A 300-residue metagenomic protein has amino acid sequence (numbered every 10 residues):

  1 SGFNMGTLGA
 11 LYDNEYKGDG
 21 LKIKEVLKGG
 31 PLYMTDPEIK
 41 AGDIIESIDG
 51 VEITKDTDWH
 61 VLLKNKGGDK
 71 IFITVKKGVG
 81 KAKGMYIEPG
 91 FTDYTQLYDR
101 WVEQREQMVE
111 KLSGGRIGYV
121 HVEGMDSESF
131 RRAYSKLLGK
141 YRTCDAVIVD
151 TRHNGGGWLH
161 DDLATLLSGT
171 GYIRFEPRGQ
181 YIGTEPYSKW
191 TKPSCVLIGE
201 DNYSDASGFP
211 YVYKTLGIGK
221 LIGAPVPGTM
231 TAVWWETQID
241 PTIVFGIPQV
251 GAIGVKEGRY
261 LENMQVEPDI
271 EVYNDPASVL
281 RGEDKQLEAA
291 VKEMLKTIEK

Functional and structural regions predicted by a protein language model:
S1, K22-E25, G29-P31, V51-D240 (+2 more regions): Cleft-lining beta-strand/loop regions that shape enzyme active-site pockets
F3-K55, S127, G251: PDZ/PDZ-like domain segments forming the peptide/carboxylate-binding groove, activating on the N-terminal beta-strands
L8, K192, P268: Change "...and in nucleic-acid phosphodiester-cleaving endonucleases..." to "...and in nucleic-acid processing enzymes
A41, Y141-C144, V266-Y273: Short acidic (Asp/Glu) and glycine-rich catalytic loops that position anionic groups and cofactors
Q107, N202-S204, I239-E271: Metal-dependent DNA phosphodiester-chemistry modules and their immediately adjacent helices/loops in DNA-processing
N274-S278: C-terminal or mid-to-C-terminal helical accessory/interaction module adjacent to the motor/catalytic core
